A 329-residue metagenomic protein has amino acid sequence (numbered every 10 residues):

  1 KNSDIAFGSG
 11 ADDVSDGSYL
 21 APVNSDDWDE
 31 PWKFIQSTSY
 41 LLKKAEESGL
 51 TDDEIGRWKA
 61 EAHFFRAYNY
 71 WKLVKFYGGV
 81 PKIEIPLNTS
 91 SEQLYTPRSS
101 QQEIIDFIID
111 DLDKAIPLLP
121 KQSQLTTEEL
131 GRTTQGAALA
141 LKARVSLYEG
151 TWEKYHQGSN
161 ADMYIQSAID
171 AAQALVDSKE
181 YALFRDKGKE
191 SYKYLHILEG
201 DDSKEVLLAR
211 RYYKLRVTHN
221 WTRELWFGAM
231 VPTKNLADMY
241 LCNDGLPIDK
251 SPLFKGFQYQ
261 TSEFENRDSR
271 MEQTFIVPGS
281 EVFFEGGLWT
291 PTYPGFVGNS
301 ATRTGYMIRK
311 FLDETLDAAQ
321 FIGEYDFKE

Functional and structural regions predicted by a protein language model:
K1-A11, V80, I105, D113-L118 (+1 more regions): An aromatic- and glycine-enriched ligand-binding surface/loop that stacks and positions planar moieties
D4-G78, Q93-D106, D111-E128, L253 (+4 more regions): Conserved, well-structured interaction surfaces
F65, R144, T222, T302 (+1 more regions): Short, intrinsically disordered low-complexity segments
I85-E92: Short linear capping/connector segments at secondary-structure termini
S280-I322: Surface-exposed, extracytoplasmic segments of Gram-negative outer-membrane nutrient-acquisition systems
